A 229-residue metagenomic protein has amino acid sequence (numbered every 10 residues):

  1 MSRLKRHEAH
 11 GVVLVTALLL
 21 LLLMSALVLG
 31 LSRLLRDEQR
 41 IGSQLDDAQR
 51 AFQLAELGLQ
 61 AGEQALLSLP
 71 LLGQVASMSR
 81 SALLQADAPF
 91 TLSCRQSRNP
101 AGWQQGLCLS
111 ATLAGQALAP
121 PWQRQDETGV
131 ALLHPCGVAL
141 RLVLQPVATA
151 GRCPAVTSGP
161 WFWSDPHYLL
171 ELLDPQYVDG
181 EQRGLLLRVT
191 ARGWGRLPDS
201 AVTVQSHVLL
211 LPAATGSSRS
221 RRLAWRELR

Functional and structural regions predicted by a protein language model:
S2-L4, A9-A17, L21-R229: Terminal alpha-helical segments
